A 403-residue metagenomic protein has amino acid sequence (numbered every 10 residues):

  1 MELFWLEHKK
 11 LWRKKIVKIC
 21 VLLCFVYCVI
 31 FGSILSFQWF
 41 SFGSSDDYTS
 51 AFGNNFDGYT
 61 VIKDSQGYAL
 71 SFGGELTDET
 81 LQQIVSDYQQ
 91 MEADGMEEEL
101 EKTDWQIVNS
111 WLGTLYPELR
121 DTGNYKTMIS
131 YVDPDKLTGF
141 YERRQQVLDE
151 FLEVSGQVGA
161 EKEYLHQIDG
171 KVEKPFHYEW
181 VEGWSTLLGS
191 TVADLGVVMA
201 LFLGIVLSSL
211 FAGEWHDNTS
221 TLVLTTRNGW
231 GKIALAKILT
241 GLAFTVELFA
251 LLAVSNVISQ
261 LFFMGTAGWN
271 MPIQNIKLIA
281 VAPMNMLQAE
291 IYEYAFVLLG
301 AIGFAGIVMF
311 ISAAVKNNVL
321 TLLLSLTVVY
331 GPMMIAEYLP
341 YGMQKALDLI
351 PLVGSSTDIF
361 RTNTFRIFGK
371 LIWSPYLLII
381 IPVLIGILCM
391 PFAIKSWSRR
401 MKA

Functional and structural regions predicted by a protein language model:
M1-K18: Aromatic- and glycine-rich beta-strand/loop motifs that create alpha-glucan
V17-C20, C24, G300-V308, N363-A403: Alpha-helical transmembrane segments of multi-pass membrane transporters/translocases
K18, G231, N318-L320: Residues that define the loop-to-transmembrane-helix transition and helix capping in multi-pass membrane transporters
L22-F25, V319-P332, I350-P351: Central hydrophobic cores of alpha-helical transmembrane segments in multi-pass integral membrane proteins
Y27-Q83, D133-E214, L235-A314, N318 (+2 more regions): Secretory targeting signals
L224-W230: Short helix-to-coil transition segments within interhelical loops that connect adjacent transmembrane helices
M343-T364: Short hydrophobic, aromatic-rich alpha-helical segments embedded in or entering the lipid bilayer of multi-pass
